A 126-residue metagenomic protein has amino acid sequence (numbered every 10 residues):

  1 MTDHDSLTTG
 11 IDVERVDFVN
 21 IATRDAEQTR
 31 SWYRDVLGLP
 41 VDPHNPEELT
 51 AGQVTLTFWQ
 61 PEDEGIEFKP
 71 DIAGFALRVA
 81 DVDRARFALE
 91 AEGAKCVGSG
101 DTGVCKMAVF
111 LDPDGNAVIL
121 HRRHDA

Functional and structural regions predicted by a protein language model:
M1-D12, E90-A126: Vicinal oxygen chelate
M1-Q28, Q53-T55, I72-F75, H121-A126: N-terminal beta-strand motif that seeds the catalytic metal site of vicinal oxygen chelate
D5, L39-I72, A117-R123: Conserved short beta-strand elements that form part of the metal-binding/catalytic scaffold of enzyme active sites
R15-R24, E48, G65-E90, K106-L111 (+1 more regions): Vicinal oxygen chelate
D25-P40: Amphipathic alpha-helical segments
R34-V36, A88-E92: Short amphipathic alpha-helices in soluble, non-transmembrane regions that often serve as interface/regulatory elements
G38-H44, A94-S99: Short secondary-structure junctions
